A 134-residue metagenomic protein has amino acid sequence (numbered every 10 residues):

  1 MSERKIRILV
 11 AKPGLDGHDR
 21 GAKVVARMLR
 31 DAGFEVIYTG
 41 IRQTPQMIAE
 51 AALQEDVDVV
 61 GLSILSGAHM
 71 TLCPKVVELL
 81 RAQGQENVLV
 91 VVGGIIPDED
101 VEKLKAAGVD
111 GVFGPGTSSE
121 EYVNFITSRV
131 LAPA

Functional and structural regions predicted by a protein language model:
M1-K5, Q85: Short, flexible coil/linker segments at domain boundaries that flank nucleotide/cofactor-interacting
M1-S2, A132-A134: Basic/polar N-terminal segments that are highly enriched at the extreme N-terminus, encompassing both cleavable
A11-L15: N-terminal pre-triad scaffold of radical SAM enzymes
A22-T127, L131-A132: Cofactor-cradling patches in redox/metallo enzymes
